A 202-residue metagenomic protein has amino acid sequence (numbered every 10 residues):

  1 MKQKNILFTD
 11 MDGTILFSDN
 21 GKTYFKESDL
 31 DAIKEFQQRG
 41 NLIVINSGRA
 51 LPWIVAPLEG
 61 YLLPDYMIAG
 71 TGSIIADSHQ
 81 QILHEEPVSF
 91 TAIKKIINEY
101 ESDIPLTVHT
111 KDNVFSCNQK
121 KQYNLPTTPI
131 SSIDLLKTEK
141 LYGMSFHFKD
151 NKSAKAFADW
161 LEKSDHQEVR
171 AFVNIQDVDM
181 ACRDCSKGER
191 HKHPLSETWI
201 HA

Functional and structural regions predicted by a protein language model:
M1, G60-Y61, T138, W199: Alpha-helix termination/capping residues and helix-transition junctions
K4-G21: Asp-based phosphoryl-transfer active-site loop
F8-T9, G13, I74-D77, K137-E139 (+1 more regions): Short, basic/glycine-rich phosphate-binding loops at helix/coil junctions that contact nucleotide phosphates
F17-G21, L42, Q81-H84, S145 (+1 more regions): Conserved short-loop catalytic and cofactor-binding motifs
Y24-S28, R183-S186: Short secondary-structure boundary/capping elements
E27-Q122: Active-site phosphate-binding/coordination module
D103-P105, H109-A202: Conserved acidic, metal-coordinating active-site core of Asp-based, Mg2+-dependent phosphoryl-transfer enzymes
